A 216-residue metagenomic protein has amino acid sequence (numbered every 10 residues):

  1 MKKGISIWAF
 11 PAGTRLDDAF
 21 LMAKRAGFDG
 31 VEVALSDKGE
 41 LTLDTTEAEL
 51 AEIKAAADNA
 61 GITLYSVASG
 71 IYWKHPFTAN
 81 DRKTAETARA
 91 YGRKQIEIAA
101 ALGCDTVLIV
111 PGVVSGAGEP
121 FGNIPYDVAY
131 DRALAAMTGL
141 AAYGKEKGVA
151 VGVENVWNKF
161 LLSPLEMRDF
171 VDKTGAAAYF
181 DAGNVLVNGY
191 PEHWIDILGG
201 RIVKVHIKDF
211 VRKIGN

Functional and structural regions predicted by a protein language model:
M1-K3, I62-Y65: Transmembrane beta-strand segments of Gram-negative outer membrane beta-barrel proteins
M1-T14: Boundary/entry segment of secreted carbohydrate-active catalytic domains
A12-A23, E86-I96, V187-D196: Short, acidic/polar
L16-S36, G103: Catalytic domains of carbohydrate-active enzymes, especially glycoside hydrolases
D17-D18, A56-T63, P76-A177: Active-site acidic/histidine proton-transfer and metal-coordination neighborhood in alpha/beta enzyme cores
G30-V31, V67, A135-N216: Acidic/histidine-rich catalytic cores of soluble enzymes
E32-A57, P111-F121: Glycine-rich, proline-tolerant flexible connector loops at the mouths of alpha/beta enzymes
D37-L41, W73-A79, S115-N123, N188 (+1 more regions): A short acidic, helix-capping loop that chelates divalent metal ions and anchors anionic groups
